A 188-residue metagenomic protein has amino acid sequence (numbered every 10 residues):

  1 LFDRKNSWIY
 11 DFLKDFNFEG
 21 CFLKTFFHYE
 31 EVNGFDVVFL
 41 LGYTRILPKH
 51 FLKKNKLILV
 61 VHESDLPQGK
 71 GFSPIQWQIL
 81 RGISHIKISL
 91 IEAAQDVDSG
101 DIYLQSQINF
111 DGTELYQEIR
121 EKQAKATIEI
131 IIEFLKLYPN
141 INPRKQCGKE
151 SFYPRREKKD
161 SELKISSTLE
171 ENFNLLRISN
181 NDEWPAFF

Functional and structural regions predicted by a protein language model:
L1-F188: One-carbon transfer enzymes
